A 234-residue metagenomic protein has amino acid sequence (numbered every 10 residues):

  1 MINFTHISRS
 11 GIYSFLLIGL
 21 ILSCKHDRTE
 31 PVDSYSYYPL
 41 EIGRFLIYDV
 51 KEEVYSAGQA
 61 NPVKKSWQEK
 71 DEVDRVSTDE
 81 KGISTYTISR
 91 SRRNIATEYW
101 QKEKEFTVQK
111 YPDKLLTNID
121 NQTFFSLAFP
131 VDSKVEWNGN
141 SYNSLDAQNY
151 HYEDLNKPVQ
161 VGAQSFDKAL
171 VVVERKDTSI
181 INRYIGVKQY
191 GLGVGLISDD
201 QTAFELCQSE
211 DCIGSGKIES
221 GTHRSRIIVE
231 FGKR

Functional and structural regions predicted by a protein language model:
M1-I2, K25: N-terminal hydrophobic targeting signals that begin at the initiator methionine
I2-I12: Bacterial N-terminal signal peptides that target proteins for export
L20-S23: C-terminal motif of bacterial Sec signal peptides marking the signal peptidase cleavage site
K25-R234: Conserved functional acidic sites
